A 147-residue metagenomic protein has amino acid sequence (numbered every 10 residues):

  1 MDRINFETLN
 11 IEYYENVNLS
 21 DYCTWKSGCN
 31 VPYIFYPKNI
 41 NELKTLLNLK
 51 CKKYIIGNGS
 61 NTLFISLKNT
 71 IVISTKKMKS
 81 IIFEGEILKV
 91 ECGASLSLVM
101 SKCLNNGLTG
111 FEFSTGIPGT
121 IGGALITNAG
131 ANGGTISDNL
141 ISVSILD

Functional and structural regions predicted by a protein language model:
M1-I56: N-terminal, positively charged, Ser/Thr/Ala/Gly-biased leader segments that form transit/presequence-like amphipathic
L9, E86, N139: Residue-level signal for beta-strand positions within conserved beta-sheet cores that form or flank
I11-L19, C23, I56, I73 (+5 more regions): Short, functionally important structural connectors and interaction interfaces within domains
T24, F64-I65, T120-G122: Short secondary-structure boundary/hinge segments and terminal tails
G28, I34-I40, L63-S80, I126-D147: Structural signature of FAD isoalloxazine-binding scaffolds in flavoprotein oxidoreductases
I40-T45, L49-Y54, K77-A124, L146: FAD-binding glycine-rich core of flavoenzymes that anchor FAD
K53, T62-L63: Acidic/His- and Gly-rich active-site-bordering loop/insert found across diverse amide/peptide-bond hydrolases
